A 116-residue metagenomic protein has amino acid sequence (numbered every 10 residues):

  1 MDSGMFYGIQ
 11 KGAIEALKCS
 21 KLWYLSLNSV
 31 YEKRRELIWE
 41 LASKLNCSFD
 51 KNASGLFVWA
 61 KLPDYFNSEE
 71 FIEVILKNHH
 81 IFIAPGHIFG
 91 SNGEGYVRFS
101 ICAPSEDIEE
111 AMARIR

Functional and structural regions predicted by a protein language model:
M1-R116: PLP-dependent class I/II
